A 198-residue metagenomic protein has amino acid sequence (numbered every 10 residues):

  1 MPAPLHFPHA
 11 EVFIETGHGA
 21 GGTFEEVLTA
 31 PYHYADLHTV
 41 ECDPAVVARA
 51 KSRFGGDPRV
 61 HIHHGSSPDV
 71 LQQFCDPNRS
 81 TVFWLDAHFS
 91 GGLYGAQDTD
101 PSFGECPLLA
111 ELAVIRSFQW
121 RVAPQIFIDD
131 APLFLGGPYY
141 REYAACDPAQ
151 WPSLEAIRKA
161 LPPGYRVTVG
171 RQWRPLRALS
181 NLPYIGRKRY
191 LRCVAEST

Functional and structural regions predicted by a protein language model:
M1-C75: SAM cofactor-binding core of SAM-dependent methyltransferases, primarily the Rossmann-like beta-alpha-beta module
E15, E41, D86, D129-D130: Acidic active-site catalytic centers that drive phospho-/nucleotidyl reactions and related ester hydrolyses
L28-A30, S52-G55, P77, A96-D100 (+1 more regions): Short, glycine/charged-enriched secondary-structure capping and boundary segments
L37-H38, F83, I115, I126: Hydrophobic/aromatic residues located in beta-strands of well-ordered beta-sheets within soluble catalytic
R59-H61, T81, P124: Short, conserved active-site loop motifs that form the nucleotide-linked donor/cofactor pocket
V60-I62, D86, V167: Generic structural signal for residues in well-ordered beta-strands
N78-L85: Short SAM/SAH-binding signature in class I
F89-S197: C-terminal substrate-binding/active-site "lid" region of AdoMet-derived donor-dependent transferases
